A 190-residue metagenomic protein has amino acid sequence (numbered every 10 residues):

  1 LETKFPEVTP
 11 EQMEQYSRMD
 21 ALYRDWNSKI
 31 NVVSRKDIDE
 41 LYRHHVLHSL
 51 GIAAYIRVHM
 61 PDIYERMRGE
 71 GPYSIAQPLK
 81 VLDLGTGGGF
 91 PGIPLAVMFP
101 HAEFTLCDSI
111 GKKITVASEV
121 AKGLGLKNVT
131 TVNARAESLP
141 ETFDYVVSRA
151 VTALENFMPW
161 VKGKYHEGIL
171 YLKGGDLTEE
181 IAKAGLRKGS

Functional and structural regions predicted by a protein language model:
L1-A76, L82, K112, E119-K127: Class I SAM-dependent transferase core
K4, M13, M98, K183-A184: Alpha-helical structural signal in soluble globular domains
Y23, L95, K173: Residue-level signal for inorganic ion chemistry
D83-G87: Conserved S-adenosyl-L-methionine
G88-H101: Conserved SAM-binding loop of SAM-dependent methyltransferases across substrates and taxa, primarily the Class I
H101-S190: S-adenosylmethionine
